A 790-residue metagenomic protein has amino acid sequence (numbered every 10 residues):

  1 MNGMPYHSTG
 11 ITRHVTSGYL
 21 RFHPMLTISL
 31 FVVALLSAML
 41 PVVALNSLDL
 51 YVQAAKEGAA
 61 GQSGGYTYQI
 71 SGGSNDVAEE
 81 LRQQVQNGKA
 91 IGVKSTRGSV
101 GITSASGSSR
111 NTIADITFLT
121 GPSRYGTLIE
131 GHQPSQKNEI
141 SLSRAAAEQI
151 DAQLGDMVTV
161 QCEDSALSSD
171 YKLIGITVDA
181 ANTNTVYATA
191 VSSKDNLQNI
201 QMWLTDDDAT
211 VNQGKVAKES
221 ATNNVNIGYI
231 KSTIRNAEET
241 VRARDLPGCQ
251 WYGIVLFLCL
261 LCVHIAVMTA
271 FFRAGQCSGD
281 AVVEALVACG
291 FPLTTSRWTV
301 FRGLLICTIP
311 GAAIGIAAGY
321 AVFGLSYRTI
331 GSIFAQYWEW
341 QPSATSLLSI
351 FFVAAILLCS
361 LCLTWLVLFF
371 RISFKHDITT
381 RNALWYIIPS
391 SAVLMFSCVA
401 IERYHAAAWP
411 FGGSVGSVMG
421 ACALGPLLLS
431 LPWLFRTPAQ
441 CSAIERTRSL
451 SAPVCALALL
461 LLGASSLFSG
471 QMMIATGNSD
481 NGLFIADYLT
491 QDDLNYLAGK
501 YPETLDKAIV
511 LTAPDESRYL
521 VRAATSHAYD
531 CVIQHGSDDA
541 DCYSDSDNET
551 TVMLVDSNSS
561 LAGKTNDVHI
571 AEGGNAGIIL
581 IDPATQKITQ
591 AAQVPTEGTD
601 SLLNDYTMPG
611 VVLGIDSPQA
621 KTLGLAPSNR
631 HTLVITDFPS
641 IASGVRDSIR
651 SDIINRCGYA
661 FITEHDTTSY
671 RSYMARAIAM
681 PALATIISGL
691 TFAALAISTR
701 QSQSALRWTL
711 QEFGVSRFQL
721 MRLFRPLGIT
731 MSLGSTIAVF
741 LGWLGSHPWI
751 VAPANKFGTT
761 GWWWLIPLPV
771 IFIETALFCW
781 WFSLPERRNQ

Functional and structural regions predicted by a protein language model:
M1-I265, T269, A274-S278, C307 (+8 more regions): Membrane transport/envelope proteins' first extracytoplasmic loop
M1-V33, L40-V43, D245-H264, R302-A313 (+5 more regions): Alpha-helical transmembrane segments, especially those used as permease/efflux helices and single-pass anchors
G18, Q53-A60, E284-A288, C441-R446 (+1 more regions): Short amphipathic alpha-helical coupling elements at transmembrane boundaries
H23, I265-I306, D377-I378, T691-I729: Interfacial "coupling" helices/loops that link adjacent transmembrane helices in transporter permeases
A44-L45, N87-Q136, G175-I176, I509-S617: The feature marks short, hydrophobic/small-residue-biased sequence motifs that occur predominantly
A285-S326, E712-I750, N755, E774: Transmembrane alpha-helical interface segments in multi-pass membrane proteins
V418-M419, W433-D582: Juxtamembrane segments of multi-pass membrane proteins
R630, I635-P639, R656-A660, L723 (+4 more regions): Conserved positions within well-ordered secondary-structure segments
